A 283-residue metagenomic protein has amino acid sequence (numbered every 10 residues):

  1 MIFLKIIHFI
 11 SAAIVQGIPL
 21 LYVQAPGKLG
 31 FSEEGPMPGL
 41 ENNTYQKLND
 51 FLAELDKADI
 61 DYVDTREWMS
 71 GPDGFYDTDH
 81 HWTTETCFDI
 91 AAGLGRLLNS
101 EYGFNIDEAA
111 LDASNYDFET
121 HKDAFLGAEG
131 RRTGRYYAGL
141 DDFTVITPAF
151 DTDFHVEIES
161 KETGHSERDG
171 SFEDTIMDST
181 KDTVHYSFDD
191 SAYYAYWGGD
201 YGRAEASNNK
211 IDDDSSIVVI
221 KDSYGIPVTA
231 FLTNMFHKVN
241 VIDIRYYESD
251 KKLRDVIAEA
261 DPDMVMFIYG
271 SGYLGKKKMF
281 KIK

Functional and structural regions predicted by a protein language model:
M1-K283: Extracellular glycan-modifying ectodomains
